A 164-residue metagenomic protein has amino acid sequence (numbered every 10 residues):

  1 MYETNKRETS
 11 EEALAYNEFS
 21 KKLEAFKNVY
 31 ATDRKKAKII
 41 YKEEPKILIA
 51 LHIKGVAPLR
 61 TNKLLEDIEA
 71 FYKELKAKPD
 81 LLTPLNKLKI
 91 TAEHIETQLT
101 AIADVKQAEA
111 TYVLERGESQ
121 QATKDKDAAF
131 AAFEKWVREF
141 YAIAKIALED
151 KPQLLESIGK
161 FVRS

Functional and structural regions predicted by a protein language model:
M1-S164: Basic/polar low-complexity intrinsically disordered segments
